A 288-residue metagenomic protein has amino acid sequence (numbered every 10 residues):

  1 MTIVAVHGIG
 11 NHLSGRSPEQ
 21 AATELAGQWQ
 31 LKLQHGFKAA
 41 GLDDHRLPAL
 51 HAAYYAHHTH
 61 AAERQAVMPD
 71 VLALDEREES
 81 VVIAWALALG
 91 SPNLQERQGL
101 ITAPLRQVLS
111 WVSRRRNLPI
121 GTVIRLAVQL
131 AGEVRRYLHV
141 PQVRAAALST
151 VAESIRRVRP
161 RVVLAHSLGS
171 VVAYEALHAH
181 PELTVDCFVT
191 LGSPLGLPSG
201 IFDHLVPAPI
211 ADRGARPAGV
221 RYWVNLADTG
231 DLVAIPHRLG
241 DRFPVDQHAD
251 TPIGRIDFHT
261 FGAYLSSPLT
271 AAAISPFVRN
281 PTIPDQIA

Functional and structural regions predicted by a protein language model:
M1-P69, L100-L164, L168-A288: Lipid deacylating catalytic domains
A73-E78: Regulatory, non-catalytic segments
E79-S110: Low-complexity, serine/threonine/proline-enriched polar segments
